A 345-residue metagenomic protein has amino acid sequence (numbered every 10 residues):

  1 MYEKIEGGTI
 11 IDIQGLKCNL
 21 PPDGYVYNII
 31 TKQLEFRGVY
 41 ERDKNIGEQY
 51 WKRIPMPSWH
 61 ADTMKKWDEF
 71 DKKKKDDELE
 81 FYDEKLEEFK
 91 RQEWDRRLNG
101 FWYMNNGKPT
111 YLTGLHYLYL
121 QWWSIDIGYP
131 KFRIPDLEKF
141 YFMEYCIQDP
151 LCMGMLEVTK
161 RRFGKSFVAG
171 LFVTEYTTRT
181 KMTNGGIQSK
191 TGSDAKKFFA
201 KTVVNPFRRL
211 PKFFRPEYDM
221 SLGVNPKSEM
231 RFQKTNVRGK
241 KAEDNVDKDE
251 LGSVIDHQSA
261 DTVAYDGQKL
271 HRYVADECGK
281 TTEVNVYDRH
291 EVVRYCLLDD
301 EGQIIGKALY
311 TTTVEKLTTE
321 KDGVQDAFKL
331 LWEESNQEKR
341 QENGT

Functional and structural regions predicted by a protein language model:
M1-T345: Phosphate/NTP-binding elements of NTP-utilizing enzymes
